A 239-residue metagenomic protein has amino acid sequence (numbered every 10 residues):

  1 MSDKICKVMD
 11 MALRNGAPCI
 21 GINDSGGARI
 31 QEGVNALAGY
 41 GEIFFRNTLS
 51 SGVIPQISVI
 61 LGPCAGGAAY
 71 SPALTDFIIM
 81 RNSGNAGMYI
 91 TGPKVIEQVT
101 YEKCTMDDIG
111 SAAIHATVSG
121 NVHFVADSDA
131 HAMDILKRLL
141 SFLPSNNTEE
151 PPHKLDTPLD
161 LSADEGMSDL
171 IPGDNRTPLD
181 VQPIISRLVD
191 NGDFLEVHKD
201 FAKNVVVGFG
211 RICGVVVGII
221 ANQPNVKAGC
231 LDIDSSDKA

Functional and structural regions predicted by a protein language model:
M1-S2, C6-R14, P18-I22, G26: A conserved hydrophobic secondary-structure block that centers on an alpha-helix together with its immediately flanking
K4-A12, G39-S50, K238-A239: Catalytic-core regions built around general acid/base machinery
K7-M9, R46, G67, A112 (+2 more regions): Generic recognition of flexible, low-complexity loop/linker segments
L13, R176-A239: Non-catalytic terminal/interface segments that mediate subunit docking, oligomerization, and allosteric communication
I22-A28, E97, H115-T117, S162-D169 (+3 more regions): Gly-rich Lys/Arg/Thr-decorated short loops/hinges at beta-loop-alpha junctions or inter-strand turns that position
N23-T148: Conserved catalytic cores of soluble enzyme domains, especially glycine-rich substrate-binding beta-alpha loops
V95, F124-I185: Terminal amphipathic helices with adjacent charged low-complexity linkers/tails
